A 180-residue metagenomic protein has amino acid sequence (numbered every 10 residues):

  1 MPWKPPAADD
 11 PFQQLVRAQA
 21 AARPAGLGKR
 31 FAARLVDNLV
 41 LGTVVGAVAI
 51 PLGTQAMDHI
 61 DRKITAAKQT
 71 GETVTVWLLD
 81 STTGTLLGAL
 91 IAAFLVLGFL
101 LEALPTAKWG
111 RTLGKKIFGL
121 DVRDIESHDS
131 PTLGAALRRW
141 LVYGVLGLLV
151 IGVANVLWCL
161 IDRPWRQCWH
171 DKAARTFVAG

Functional and structural regions predicted by a protein language model:
M1-D121, I125-G144: Short, small/hydrophobic-residue-rich motifs at membrane-helix boundaries and re-entrant hairpins of integral membrane
L113, A154-G180: Hydrophobic alpha-helical transmembrane segments and immediately flanking/interface helices in integral membrane
L141-I161: Hydrophobic, aromatic-rich membrane-embedded alpha-helical segments
